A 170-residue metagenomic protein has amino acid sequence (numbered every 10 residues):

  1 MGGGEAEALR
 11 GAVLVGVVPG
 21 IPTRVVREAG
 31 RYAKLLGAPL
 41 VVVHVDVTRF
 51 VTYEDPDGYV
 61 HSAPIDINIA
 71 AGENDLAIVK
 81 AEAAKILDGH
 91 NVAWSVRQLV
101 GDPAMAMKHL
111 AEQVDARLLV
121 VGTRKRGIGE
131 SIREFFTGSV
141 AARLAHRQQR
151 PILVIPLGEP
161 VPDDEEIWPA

Functional and structural regions predicted by a protein language model:
M1-A8, I21, K85-L119, E159-D164 (+1 more regions): Structural beta-alpha unit
G2-A63, R147, P169-A170: Small/aliphatic-rich secondary-structure junction motif
G30, A81, A142: Active-site phosphate/pyrophosphate- and oxyanion-stabilizing loops and adjacent acidic/basic residues in soluble
L36-P39, V92, A116, R150: Short glycine/serine/threonine/alanine-rich loop segments
V43, S95-L99, L153-I155: General small-molecule cofactor/ligand-binding pocket signal
H44-V45, L118, G122-R124, P156-L157: Short secondary-structure boundary segments
S62-I78, G129: A short acidic, glycine-rich active-site loop that binds or catalyzes chemistry on phosphate/adenosine moieties
L118-H146, P162-E165: Glycine-rich, Arg-bearing micro-motifs that act as flexible, cationic patches
